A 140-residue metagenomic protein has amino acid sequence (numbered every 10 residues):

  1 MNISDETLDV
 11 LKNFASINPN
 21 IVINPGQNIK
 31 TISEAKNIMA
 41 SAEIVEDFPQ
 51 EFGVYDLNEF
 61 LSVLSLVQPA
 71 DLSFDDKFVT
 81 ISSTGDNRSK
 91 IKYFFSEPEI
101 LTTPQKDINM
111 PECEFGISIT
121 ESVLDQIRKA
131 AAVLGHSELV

Functional and structural regions predicted by a protein language model:
M1-F94, M110-V140: DNA polymerase processivity clamps
E99-Q105: Acidic/charged, solvent-exposed loop-and-adjacent secondary-structure segments enriched in E/D, K/R, S/T, and G/P
